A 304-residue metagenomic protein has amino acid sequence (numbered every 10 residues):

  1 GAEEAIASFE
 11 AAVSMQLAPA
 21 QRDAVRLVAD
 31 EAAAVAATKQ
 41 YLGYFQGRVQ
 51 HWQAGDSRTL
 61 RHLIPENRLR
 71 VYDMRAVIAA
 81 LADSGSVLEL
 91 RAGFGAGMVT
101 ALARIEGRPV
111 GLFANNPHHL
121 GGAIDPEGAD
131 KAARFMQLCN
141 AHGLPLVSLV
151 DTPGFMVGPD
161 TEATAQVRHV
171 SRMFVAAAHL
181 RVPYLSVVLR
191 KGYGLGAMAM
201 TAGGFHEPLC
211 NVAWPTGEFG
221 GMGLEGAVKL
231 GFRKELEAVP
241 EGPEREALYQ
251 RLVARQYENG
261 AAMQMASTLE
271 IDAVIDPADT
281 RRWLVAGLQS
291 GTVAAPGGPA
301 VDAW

Functional and structural regions predicted by a protein language model:
G1-W304: Ligand-binding clefts of soluble mixed alpha/beta catalytic domains
